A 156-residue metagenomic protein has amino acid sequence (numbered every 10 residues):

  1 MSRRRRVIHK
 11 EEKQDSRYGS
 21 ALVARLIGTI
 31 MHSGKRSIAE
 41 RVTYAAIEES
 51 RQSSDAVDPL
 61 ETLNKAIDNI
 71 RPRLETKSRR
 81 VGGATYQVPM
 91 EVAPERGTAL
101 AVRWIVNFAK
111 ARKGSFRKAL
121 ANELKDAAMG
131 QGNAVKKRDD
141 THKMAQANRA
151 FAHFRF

Functional and structural regions predicted by a protein language model:
M1-S33, S37, Y44-F156: Strongly charged
